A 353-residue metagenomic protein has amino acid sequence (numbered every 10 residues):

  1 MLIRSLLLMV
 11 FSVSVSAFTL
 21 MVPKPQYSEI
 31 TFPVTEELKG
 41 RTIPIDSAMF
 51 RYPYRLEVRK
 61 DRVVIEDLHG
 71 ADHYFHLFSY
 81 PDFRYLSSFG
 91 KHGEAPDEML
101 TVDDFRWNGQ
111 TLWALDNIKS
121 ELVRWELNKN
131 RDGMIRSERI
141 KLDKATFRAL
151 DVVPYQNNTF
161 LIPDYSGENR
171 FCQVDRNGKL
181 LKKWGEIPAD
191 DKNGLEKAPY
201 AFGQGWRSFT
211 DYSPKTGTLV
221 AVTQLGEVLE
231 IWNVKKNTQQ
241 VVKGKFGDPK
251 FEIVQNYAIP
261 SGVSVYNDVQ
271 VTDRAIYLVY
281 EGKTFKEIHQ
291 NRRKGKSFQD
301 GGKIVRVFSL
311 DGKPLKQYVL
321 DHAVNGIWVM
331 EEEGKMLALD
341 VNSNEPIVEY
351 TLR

Functional and structural regions predicted by a protein language model:
Q26-F50, K313: A short helix->beta-strand "capping" segment at the edge of beta-propeller domains
L38-D46, S87-E98, S137-A145, L181-G203 (+2 more regions): Surface-exposed loop and turn segments in beta-propeller and other repeat-based domains that flank or scaffold
T42-H73, I276-I288: Beta-strand-rich domains and repeat architectures in extracellular enzymes and scaffolds, especially beta-propellers
Y54-E57, D103-W107, L150-Q156, Y200-K215 (+2 more regions): Structural signature of eukaryotic scaffold interfaces centered on beta-propeller domains
L77, Q173-D175, R293-D311: Beta-propeller blade signature
Y80-D82, L127-N130, D175-K179, N233-N237 (+2 more regions): Short loop/turn segments that connect beta-strands within beta-propeller blades
S120, L127-N157, P163: Asp-box/WD-like beta-propeller blade repeats and closely related beta-sheet repeat scaffolds
V279-D300, I347-Y350: Short, conserved, GDST-rich strand-edge loop motifs in beta-rich repeat architectures
